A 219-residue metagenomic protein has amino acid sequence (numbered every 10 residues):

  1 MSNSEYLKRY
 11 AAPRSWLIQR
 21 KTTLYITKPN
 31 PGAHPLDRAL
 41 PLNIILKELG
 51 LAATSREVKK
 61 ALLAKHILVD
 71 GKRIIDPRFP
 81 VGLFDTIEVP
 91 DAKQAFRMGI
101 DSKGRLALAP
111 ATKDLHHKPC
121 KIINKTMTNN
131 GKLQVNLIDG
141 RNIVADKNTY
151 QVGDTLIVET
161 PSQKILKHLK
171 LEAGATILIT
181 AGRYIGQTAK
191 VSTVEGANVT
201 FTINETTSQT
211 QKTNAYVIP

Functional and structural regions predicted by a protein language model:
M1-P219: Ferredoxin-like alpha/beta domains used as RNA- or RNAP-binding modules
